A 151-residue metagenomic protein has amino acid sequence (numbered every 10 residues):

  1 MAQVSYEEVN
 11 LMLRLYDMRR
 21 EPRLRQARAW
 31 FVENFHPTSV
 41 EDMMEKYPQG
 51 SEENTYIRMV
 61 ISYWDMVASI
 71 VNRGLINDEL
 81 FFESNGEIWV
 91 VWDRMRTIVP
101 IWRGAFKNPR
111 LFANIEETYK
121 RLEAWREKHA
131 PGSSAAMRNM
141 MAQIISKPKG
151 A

Functional and structural regions predicted by a protein language model:
M1-A151: Acidic, Ser/Pro/Thr-rich low-complexity regulatory regions and the short amphipathic helical interaction modules they
